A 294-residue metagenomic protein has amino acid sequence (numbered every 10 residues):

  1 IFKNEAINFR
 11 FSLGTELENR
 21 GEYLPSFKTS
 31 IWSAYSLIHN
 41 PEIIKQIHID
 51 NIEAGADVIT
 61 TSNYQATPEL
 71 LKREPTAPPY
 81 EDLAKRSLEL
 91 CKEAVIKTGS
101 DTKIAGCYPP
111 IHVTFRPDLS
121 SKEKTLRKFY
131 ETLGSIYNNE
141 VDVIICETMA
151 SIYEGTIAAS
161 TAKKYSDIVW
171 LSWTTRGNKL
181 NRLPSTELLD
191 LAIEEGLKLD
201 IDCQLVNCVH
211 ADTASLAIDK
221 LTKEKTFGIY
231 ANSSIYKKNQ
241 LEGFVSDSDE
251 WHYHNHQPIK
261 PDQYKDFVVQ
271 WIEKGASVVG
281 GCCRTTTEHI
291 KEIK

Functional and structural regions predicted by a protein language model:
I1-K294: Domain-level signal for soluble alpha/beta catalytic cores
